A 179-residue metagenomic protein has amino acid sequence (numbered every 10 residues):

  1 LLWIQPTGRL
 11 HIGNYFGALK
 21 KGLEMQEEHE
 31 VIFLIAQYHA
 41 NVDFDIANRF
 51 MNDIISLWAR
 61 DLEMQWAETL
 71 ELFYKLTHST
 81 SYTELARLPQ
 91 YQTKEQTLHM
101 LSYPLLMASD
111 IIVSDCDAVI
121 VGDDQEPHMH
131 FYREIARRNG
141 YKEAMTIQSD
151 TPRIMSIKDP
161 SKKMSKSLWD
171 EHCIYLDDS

Functional and structural regions predicted by a protein language model:
L1-A108: N-terminal Rossmann-like or analogous alpha/beta NTP/dinucleotide-binding catalytic cores that position adenine
Q90-S179: Active-site cores that bind ATP or allylic diphosphates and position pyrophosphate for catalysis
